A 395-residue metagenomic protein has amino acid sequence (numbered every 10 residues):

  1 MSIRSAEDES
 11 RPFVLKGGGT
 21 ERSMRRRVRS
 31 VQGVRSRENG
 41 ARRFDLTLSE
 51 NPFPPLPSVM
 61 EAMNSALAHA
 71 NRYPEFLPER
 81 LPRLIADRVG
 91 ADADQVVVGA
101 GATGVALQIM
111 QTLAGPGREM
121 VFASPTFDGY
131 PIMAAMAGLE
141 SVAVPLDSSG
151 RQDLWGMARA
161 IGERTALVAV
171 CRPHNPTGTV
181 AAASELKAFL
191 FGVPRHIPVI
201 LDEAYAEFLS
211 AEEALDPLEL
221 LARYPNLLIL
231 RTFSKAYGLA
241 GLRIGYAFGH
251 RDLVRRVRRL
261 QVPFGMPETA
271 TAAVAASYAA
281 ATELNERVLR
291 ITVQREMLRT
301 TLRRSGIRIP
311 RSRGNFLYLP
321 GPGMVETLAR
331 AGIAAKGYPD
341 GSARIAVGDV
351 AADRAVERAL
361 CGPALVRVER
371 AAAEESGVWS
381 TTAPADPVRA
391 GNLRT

Functional and structural regions predicted by a protein language model:
S2-Y73, L84-D87, W379: N-terminal "arm"/small-domain region of PLP-dependent enzymes with the aminotransferase-like
S65-A100, Q294-M297: Conserved N-terminal alpha-helix of the aminotransferase class I/II PLP-enzyme fold
E79, A93-M120, G245: Conserved beta-loop-alpha segment that forms the PLP phosphate-binding cup at the N-terminus of a helix
T112-V170: PLP-dependent aminotransferase-like
A135, Q152-E163, P176-V199, E203-L239 (+1 more regions): Active-site pre-lysine segment of PLP-dependent enzymes
N226-R303, I307-P310: PLP-dependent aminotransferase class I/II
I291-T292, E296-A331, V347, G377-W379 (+1 more regions): Conserved PLP-binding catalytic core of the aspartate aminotransferase-like
K336-T395: PLP-dependent enzyme catalytic core of the Aspartate aminotransferase-like
